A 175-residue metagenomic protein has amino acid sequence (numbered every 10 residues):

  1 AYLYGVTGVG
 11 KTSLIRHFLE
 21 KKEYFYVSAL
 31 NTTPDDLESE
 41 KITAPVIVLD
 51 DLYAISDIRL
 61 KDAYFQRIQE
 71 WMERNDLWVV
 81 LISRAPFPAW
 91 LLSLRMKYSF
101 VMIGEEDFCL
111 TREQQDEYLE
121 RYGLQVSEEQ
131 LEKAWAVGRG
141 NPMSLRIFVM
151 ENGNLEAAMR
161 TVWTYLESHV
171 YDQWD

Functional and structural regions predicted by a protein language model:
A1-I15: Walker A/P-loop nucleotide-binding motif
Y2, E20-D35, P45: Conserved catalytic segments around the Walker B and adjacent sensor/switch elements of P-loop NTPase domains
Y4-G5, L49, S83-R84: Short beta-strand/turn micro-motifs composed of small residues that flank or help shape donor/cofactor-binding pockets
G8, V101-M102, E117-H169: Amphipathic alpha-helical "lid/sensor" segments that cap RecA-like P-loop NTPase cores
V9-G10, N31-P34, L52-R59, P86-P88: Short acidic, S/G/P-rich loop/turn micro-motifs used as interaction or catalytic elements
S13, R67-K133, I147: Alpha-helical sensor/transducer elements of the RecA-like P-loop NTPase core
I15-R16, S39, Y64-M72, W135 (+2 more regions): Short amphipathic alpha-helical segments and helix-helix/interface helices
E40-Y64, W78: Conserved P-loop NTPase "ATPase switch" module shared by AAA+ and STAND
